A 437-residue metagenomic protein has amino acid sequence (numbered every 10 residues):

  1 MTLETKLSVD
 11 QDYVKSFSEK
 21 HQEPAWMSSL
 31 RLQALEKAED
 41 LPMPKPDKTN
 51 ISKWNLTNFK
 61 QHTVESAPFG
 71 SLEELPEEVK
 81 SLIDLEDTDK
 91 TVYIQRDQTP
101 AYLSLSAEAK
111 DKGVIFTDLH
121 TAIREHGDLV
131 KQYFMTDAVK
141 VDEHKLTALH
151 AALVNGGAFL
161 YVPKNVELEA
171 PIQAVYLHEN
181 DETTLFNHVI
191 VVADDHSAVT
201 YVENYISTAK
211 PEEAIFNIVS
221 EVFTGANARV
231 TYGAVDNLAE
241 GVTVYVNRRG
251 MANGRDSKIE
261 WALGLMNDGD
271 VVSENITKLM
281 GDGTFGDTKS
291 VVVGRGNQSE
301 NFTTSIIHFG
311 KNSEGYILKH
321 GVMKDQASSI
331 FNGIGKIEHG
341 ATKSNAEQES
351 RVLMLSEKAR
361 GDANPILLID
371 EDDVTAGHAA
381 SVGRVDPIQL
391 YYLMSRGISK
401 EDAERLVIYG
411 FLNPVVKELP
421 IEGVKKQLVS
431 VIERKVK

Functional and structural regions predicted by a protein language model:
M1-V219, N227-R229: Short, low-to-moderate order helix/coil transition modules at the start of elongated helical scaffolds
S28-P44, L153, R384-E401, R405-L406: Hydrophobic/aromatic-rich, well-ordered segments within soluble, folded domains that form packed cores
K45-N50, T63, R405, G410-Q427: Short amphipathic alpha-helical segments at helix boundaries and their inter-helical linkers
I115, A122, H126-Y391, S395-I398 (+2 more regions): Conserved beta-strand/loop scaffold segments within soluble protein domains that form the structured core and edges
